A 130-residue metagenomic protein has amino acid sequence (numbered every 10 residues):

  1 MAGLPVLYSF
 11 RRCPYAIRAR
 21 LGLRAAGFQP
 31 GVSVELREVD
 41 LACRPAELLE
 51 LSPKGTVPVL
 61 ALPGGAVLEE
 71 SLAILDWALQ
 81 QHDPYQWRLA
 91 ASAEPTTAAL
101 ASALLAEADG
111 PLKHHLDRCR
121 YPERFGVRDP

Functional and structural regions predicted by a protein language model:
M1-P130: GST-like domain detector, emphasizing the conserved glutathione-binding G-site in the N-terminal thioredoxin-like
